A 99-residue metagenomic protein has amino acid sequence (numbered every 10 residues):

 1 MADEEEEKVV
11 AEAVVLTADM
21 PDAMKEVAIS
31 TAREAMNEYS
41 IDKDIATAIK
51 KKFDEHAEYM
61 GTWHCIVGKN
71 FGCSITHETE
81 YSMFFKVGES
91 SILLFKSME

Functional and structural regions predicted by a protein language model:
A2-E99: Charged, amphipathic alpha-helical regulatory modules used for macromolecular assembly or allosteric control
